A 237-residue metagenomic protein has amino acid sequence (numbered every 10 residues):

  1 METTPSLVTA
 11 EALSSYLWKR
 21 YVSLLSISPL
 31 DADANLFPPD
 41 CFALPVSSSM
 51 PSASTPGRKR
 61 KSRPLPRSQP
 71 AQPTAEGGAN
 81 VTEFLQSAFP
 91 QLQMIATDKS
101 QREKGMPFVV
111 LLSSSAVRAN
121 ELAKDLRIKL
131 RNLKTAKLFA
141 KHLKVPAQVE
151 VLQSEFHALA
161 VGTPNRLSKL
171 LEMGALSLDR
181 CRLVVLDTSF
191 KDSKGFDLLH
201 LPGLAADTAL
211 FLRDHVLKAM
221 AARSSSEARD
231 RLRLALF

Functional and structural regions predicted by a protein language model:
M1-E76, N80: Extreme N-terminal leader/targeting regions
M1-T3, V8, K169, M173-F237: Post-DEXD/H (motif II) to motif III coupling segment of the RecA-like Helicase ATP-binding lobe
Q72-M106, G203-A228: Conserved interdomain hinge at the start of the Helicase C-terminal
S100-K104, I128-L130, E150-S154, A175-D179 (+1 more regions): Conserved catalytic network of the ASCE P-loop NTPase/AAA+ motor domain
E103-A123, A235-L236: Conserved strand-helix element at the start of the C-terminal RecA-like helicase core
L112-V117, A136-A147, P164-R166, S189: Conserved helicase motor
K124-F139, A175: Conserved helix-turn-beta segment of the N-terminal RecA-like "Helicase ATP-binding" lobe in SF1/SF2 helicases
V145-V161: Conserved motor-coupling elements within RecA-like helicase/translocase cores
